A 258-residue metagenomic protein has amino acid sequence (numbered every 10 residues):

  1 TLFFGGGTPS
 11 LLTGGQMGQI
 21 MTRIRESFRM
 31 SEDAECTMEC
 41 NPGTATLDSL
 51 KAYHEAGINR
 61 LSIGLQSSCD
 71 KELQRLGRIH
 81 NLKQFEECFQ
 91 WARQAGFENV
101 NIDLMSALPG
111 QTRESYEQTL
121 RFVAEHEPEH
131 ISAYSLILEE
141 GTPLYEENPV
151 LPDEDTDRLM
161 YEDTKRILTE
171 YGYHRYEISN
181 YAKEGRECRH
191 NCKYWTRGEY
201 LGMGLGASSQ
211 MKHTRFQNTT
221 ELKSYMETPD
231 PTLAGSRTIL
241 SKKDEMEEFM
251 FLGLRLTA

Functional and structural regions predicted by a protein language model:
T1-A258: C-terminal scaffold of the Radical SAM
